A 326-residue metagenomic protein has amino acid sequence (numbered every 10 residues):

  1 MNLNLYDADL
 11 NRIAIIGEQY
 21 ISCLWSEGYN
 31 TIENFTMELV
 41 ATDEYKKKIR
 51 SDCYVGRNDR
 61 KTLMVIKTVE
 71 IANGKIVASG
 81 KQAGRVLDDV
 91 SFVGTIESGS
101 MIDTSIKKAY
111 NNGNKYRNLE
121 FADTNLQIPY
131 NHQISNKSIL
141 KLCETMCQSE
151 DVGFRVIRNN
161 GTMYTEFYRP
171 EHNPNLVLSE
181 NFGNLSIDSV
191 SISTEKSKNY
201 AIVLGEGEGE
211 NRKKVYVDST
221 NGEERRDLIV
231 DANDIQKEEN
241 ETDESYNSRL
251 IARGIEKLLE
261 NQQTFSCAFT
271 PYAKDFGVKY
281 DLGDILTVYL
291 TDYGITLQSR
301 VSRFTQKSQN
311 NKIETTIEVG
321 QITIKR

Functional and structural regions predicted by a protein language model:
M1-G17: Polar/acidic, low-complexity leader/linker segments enriched in S/T/G and N/D
L10-I13, R60, Y293: Residue-level signal for glycine
E18-Y45, L185-R326: An acidic/polar, Gly/Ser/Thr-rich interaction patch typically located in mid-to-C-terminal regions of proteins
L24-E33, T68-I76, V156-G161, S308-N311: Short, ordered beta-strand-loop transition motifs
G28, M37, G80, V93-E120 (+3 more regions): Amphipathic, non-transmembrane alpha-helical segments in extracytoplasmic/periplasmic proteins
T42-E120: Surface-exposed cap/loop segments at beta↔alpha junctions
K48-V55, S179-F182, G283: Glycine-centered loop/turn motifs
E70-V77, Q82-L87, A122-K198, I202: Short beta-strand-centered interaction patches in the first periplasmic/extracellular domains of large envelope
